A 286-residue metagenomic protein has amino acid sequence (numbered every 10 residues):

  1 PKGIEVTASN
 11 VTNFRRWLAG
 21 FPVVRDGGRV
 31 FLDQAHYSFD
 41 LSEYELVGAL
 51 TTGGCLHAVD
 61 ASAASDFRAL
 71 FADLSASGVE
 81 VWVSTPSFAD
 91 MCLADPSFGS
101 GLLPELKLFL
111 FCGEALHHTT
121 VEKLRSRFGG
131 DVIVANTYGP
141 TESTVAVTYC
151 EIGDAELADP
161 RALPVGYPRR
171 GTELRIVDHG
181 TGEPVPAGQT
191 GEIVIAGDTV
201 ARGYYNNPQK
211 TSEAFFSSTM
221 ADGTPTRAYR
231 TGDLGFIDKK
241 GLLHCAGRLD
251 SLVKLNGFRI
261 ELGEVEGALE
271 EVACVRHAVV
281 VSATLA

Functional and structural regions predicted by a protein language model:
K2-L32, D40-E80, C150: Conserved AMP-binding/adenylation subdomain of ANL enzymes
S9, S87, E114, D198-T199: Alpha-helix/helix-capping structural signal
V11, I133-N136, E151-A286: AMP-dependent adenylate-forming
R25-G27, D33, E43, G99-E105 (+6 more regions): His-Asp-centered acyl/peptidyl-transfer active-site segments
D33, A58, S84, F111 (+3 more regions): A structural signal for the hydrophobic beta-strands that form the central parallel beta-sheet of Rossmann-like
A35-F39, S62, T141, G197: Conserved AMP-binding
T51-G54, V79-V83, L93-P164, E173: Gly/Ser/Thr-rich phosphate-binding loop
G54-S77, V83, S87-M91, A115-L116 (+2 more regions): ATP-dependent adenylate-forming carboxylate-activation enzymes
